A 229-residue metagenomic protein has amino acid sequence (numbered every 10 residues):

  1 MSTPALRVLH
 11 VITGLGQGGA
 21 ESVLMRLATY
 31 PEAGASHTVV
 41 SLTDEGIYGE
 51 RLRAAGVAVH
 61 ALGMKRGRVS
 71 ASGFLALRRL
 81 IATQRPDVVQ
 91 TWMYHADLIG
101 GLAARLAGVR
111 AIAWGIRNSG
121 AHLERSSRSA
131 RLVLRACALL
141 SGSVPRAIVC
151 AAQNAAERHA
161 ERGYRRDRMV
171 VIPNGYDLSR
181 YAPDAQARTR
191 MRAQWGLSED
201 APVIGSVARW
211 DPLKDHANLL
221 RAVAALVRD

Functional and structural regions predicted by a protein language model:
M1-D229: Membrane-interface segments of envelope glycosyltransferases acting on lipid-linked substrates or membrane lipids
